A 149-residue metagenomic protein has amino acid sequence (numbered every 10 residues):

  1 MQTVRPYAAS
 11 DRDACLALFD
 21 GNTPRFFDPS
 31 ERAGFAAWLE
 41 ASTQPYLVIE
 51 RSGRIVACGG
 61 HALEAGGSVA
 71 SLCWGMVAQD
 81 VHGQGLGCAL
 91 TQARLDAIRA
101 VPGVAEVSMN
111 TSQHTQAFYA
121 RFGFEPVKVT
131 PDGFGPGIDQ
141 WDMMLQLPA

Functional and structural regions predicted by a protein language model:
Q2-C15: A short beta-loop-alpha structural element at the N-terminal edge of CoA-dependent acyl/N-acetyltransferase catalytic
R12, L16-S30: Helix-loop element at the rim of GNAT/NAT acetyltransferase active sites that forms part of the acceptor-substrate
R25-L47, R51, G60: Active-site rim helix/loop that mediates acceptor-substrate recognition in acyltransferases
V48, R54-L63, V69-M76: Conserved beta-strand in the GNAT
V77, G83-D96: Conserved acetyl-CoA-binding loop-helix of GNAT-fold acetyltransferases
I98-T111: Conserved GNAT acetyl-CoA-binding A-motif
Q113-V129, G135-I138: Conserved active-site alpha-helix within GNAT-family acetyltransferase domains
